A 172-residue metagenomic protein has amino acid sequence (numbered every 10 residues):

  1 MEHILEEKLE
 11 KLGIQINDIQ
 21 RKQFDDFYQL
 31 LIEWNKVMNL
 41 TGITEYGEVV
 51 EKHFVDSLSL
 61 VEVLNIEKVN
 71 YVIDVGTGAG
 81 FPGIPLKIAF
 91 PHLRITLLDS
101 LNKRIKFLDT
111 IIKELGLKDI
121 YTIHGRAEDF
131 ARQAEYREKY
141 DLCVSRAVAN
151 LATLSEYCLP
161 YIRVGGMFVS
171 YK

Functional and structural regions predicted by a protein language model:
M1-V69, I73, K106, T110-Y121: Class I SAM-dependent transferase core
D18, D99, K172: Conserved residues at beta->alpha junctions
L31, L86, K172: Residue-level signal for inorganic ion chemistry
L58-A149, T153-S155: Conserved SAM/SAH cofactor-binding pocket of Class I
F90, I162-V164: Helix-to-beta-strand junctions that scaffold the AdoMet/dcAdoMet cofactor pocket in Class I SAM-dependent enzymes
E135, P160-Y161: Conserved catalytic network of the ASCE P-loop NTPase/AAA+ motor domain
G165-K172: Conserved beta-strand signature within the Rossmann-like core of class I S-adenosyl-L-methionine
